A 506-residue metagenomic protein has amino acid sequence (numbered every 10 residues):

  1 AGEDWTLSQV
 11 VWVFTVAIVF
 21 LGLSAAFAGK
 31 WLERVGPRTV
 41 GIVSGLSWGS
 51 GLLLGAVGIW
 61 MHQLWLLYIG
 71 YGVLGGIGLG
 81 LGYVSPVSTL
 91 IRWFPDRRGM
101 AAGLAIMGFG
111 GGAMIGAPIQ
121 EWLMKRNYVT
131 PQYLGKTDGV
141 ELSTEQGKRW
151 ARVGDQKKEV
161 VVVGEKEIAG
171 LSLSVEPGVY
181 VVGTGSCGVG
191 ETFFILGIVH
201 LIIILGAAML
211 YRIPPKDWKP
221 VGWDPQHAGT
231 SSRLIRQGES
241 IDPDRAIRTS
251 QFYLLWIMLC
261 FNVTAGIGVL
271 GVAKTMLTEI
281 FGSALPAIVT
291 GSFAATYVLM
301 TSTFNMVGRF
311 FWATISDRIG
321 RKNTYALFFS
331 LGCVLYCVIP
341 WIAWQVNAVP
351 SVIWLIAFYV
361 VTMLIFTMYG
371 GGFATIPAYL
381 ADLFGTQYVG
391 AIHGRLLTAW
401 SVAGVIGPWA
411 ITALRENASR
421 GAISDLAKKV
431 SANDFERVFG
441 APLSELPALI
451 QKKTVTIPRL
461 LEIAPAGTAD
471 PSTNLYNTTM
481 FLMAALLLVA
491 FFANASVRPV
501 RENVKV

Functional and structural regions predicted by a protein language model:
W12-K30, T296-W312, V402: Central cavity-lining transmembrane alpha-helices of secondary-active solute carriers, predominantly the Major
L23-L64, S316-K322: Conserved MFS/SLC helix-loop-helix module at the cytosolic interface between two early adjacent transmembrane helices
L46-M61, S330-P350: C-terminal ends and interior cores of transmembrane alpha-helices in multi-pass membrane transporters/permeases
G51, L64-L81, C260, S351-G371: Hydrophobic core of transmembrane alpha-helices in multi-pass small-molecule transporters, especially MFS/SLC-type
L79-P95, A101-A102, A273, G370-F384: Intracellular juxtamembrane helix-capping segments at the cytosolic ends of symmetry-related transmembrane helices
P95-K125, S172-L173, G394-P408: Glycine-rich segments within core transmembrane alpha-helices of 12-TM secondary carriers
G116-Q120, G238, D242-A313, F373 (+2 more regions): Extracytoplasmic gate region of multi-pass secondary transporters
I203-P215, S401, V438-K452, F481-V506: Multi-pass alpha-helical transporter architecture, strongest for 12-TM Major Facilitator/SLC carriers used
